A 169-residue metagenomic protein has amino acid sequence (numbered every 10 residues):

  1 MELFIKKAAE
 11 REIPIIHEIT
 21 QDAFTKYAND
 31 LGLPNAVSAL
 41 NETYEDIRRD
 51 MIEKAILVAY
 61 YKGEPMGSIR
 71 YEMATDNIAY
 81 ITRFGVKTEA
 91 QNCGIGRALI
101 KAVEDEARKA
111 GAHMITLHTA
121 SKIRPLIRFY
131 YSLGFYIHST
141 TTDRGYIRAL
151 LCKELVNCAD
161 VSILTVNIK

Functional and structural regions predicted by a protein language model:
L3-E18: A short beta-loop-alpha structural element at the N-terminal edge of CoA-dependent acyl/N-acetyltransferase catalytic
A9, K87, Q91, H118-A120: Residue-level recognition of the GNAT/N-acetyltransferase active site
Q21-I47: Conserved GNAT-fold acetyl-CoA-binding loop/helix
E45-V58, Y80: A short helix-loop-beta-strand connector motif used in the catalytic cores of GNAT acetyltransferases and, in some
V58, E64-E72, Y80-G85: Conserved beta-strand in the GNAT
M73-T82, Q91, G145-I147: A conserved beta-turn-beta hairpin within the catalytic core of GNAT-like acetyltransferases that forms part
V86, N92-D105, Y131-S132: Conserved acetyl-CoA-binding loop-helix of GNAT-fold acetyltransferases
H113-I127, S132-L133, S139-K169: C-terminal "cap" of GNAT-fold acetyltransferases
